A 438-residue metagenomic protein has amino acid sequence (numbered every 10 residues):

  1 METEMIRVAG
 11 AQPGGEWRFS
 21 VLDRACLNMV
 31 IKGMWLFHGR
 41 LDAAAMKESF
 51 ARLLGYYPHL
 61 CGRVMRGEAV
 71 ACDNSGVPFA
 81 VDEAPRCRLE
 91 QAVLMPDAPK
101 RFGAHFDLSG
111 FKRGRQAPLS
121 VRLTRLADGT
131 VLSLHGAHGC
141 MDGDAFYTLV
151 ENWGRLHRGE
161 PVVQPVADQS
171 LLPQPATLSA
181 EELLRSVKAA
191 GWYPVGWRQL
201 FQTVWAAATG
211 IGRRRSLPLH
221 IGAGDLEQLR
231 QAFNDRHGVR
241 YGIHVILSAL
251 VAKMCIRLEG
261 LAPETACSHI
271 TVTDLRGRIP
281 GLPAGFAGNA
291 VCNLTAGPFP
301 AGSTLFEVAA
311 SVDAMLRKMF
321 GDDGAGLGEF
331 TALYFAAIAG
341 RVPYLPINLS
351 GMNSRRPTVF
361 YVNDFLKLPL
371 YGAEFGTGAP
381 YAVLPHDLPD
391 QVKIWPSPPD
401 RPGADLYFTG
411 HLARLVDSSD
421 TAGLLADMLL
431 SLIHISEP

Functional and structural regions predicted by a protein language model:
M1-A189, G212-H220, L226-P283, I347-L432: Non-catalytic N-terminal regions of enzymes
T177-G212, A325-M352: Alpha-helical membrane-targeting segments
S216-P218, E227-Q231, F286-A373: Helical lid/core segments from catalytic subdomains that handle acyl or acyl-like groups
I433-P438: Conserved small/polar residues in nucleotide/adenosyl-binding loops
